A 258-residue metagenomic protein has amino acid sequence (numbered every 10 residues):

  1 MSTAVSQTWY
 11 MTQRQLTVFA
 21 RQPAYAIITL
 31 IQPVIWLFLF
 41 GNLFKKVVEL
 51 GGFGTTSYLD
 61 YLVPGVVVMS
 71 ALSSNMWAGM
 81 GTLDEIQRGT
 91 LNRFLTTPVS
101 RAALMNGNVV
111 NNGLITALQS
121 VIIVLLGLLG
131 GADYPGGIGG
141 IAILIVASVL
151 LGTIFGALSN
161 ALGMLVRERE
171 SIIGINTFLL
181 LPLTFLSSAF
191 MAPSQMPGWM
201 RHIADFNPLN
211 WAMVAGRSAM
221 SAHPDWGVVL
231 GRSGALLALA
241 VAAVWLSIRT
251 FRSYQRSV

Functional and structural regions predicted by a protein language model:
M1-Q32: Aromatic- and glycine-rich beta-strand/loop motifs that create alpha-glucan
M1-T12, F155, W199-N210: Short, membrane-interfacial amphipathic segments enriched in basic
Y10, R14-V18, R88-T96, G163-R167 (+3 more regions): Short amphipathic alpha-helical coupling elements at transmembrane boundaries
V18, E49-G52, S187-A242: Membrane-interfacial helix-loop-helix junctions in multi-pass membrane proteins
I35-F40, Y58-G130, F155, S159-N160 (+2 more regions): Hydrophobic alpha-helical transmembrane segments of multi-pass membrane transport proteins
F40-E49, S73, G127-G139, V166-E168 (+2 more regions): Short helix-capping/hinge motifs at transmembrane helix termini and TM-loop junctions
R101-N176, L181, W226-I248: Alpha-helical transmembrane segments and their short interhelical loops
F251-V258: Short cytosolic juxtamembrane segments of multi-pass membrane proteins
